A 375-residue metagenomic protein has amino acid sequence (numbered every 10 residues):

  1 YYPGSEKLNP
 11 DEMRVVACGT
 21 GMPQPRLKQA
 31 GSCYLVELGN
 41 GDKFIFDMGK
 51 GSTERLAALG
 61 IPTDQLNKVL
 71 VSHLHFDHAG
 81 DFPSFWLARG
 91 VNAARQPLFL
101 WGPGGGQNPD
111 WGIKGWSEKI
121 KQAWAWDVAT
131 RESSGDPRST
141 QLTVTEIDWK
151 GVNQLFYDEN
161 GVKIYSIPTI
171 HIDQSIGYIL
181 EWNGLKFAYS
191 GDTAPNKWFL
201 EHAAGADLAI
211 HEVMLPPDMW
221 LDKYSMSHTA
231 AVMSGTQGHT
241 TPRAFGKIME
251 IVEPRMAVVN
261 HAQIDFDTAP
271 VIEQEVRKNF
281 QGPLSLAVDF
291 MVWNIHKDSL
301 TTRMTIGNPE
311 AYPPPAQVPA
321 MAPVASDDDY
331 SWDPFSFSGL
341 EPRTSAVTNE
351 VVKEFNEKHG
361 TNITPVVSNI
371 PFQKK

Functional and structural regions predicted by a protein language model:
Y1-F187, P270-L300, Q317-A320, P342-K375: Binuclear metal-dependent hydrolase catalytic cores
S52-R55, D173-Q174, P195-W198, M219 (+1 more regions): A short local loop/turn or secondary-structure capping micro-motif enriched for an aromatic residue
V69, E212-V213, K223-Y224, P309-E310 (+2 more regions): Short, intrinsically disordered/low-complexity patches at protein termini and at juxtamembrane boundaries
E118, V232-G238, T305-P309, Y330-G339: A general structural signal for short secondary-structure boundary/capping elements
G184-K186, A194-M291: Cap/insert and terminal regions of metallo-dependent hydrolase folds
T302-A316: A polyampholytic, Gly/Pro-enriched intrinsically disordered region
P314-V347: Extended, charge-rich low-complexity interaction segments
